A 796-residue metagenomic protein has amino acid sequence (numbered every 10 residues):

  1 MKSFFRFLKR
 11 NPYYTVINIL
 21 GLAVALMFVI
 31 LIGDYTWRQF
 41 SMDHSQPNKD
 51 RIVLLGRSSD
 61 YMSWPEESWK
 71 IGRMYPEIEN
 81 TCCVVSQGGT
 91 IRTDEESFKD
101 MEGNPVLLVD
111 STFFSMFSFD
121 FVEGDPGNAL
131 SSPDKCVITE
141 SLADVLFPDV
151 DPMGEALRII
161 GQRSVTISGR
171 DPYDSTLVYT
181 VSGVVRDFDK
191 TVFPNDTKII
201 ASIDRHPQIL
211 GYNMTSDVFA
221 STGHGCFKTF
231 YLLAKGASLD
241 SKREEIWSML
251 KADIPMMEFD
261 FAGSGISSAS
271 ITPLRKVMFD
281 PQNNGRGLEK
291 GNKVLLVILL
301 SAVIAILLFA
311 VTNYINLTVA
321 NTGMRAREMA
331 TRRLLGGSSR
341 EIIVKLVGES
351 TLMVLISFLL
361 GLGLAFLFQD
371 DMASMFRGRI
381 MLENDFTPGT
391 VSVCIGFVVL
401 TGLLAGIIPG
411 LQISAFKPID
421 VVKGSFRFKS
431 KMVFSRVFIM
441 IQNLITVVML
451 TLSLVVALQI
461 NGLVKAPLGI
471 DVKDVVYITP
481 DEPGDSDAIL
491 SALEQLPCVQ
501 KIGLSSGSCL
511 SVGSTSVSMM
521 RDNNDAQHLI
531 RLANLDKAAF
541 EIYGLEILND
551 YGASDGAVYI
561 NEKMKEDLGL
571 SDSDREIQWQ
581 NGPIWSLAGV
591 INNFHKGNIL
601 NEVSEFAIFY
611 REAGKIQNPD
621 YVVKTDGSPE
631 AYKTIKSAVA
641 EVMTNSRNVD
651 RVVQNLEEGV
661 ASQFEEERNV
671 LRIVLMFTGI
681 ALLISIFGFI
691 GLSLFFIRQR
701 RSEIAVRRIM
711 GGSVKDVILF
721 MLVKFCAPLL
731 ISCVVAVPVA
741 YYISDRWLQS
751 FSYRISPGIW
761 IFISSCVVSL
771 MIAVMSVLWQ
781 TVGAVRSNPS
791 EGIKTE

Functional and structural regions predicted by a protein language model:
K2-I17, G21, A310-M353, A415-F426 (+2 more regions): Intracellular coupling helices
R6, R10-Y14, Q46-P47, K251-A302 (+6 more regions): Membrane-helix entry/capping segments
L8, N18, Q39, L55-R57 (+30 more regions): Generic structural signal for small/hydrophobic residues in well-ordered secondary structure, especially within
R10-Q39, K290-R327, V354-L355, F434-Q459 (+4 more regions): Hydrophobic alpha-helical transmembrane segments of multi-pass inner-membrane transport and secretion
M27, L31-D34, S270, S350-F416 (+2 more regions): Small-residue-rich transmembrane alpha-helices
I32-D94, D100, P105-L107, D217-V218 (+7 more regions): Membrane-proximal extracellular/periplasmic loop immediately following the first transmembrane helix
D110-V122, C136-E289, S491-Q663: Mid-to-C-terminal secondary-structure elements that act as membrane-proximal/extracytoplasmic interface segments
L346, F386-P409, S430-L463: Alpha-helical transmembrane segments, especially those used as permease/efflux helices and single-pass anchors
